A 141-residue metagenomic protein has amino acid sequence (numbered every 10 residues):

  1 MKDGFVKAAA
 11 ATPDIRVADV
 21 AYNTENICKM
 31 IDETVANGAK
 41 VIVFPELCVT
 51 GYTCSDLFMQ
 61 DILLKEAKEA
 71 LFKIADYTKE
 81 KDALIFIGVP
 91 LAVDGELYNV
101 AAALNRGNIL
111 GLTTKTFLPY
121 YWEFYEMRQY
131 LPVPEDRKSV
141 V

Functional and structural regions predicted by a protein language model:
M1-V141: Enzyme catalytic cores with a strong preference for nitrogen-chemistry domains
